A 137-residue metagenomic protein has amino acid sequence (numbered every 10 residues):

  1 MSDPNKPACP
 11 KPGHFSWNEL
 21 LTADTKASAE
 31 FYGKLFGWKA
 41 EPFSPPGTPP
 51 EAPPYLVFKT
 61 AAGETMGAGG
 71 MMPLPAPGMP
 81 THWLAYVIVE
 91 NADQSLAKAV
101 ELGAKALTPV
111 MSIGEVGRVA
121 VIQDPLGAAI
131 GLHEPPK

Functional and structural regions predicted by a protein language model:
M1-A29, H82-A85, H133-K137: N-terminal beta-strand motif that seeds the catalytic metal site of vicinal oxygen chelate
S2-N5, F15-S16, E64-G69, H82 (+2 more regions): The feature marks the first
P4, W38-H82, P125, A129-E134: Conserved short beta-strand elements that form part of the metal-binding/catalytic scaffold of enzyme active sites
P7-C9, L74-A76, M111: Residues embedded in well-ordered secondary-structure elements
C9-P12, E19-E64, E101: Core segments of cupin and vicinal oxygen chelate
D24-K26, K59-E64, A85-A129: Vicinal oxygen chelate
F43, P109-V110, K137: Residue-level detector of family-conserved "landmark" positions at structurally sensitive sites
T48, R118, K137: Surface-exposed, flexible loop/turn segments at secondary-structure boundaries
